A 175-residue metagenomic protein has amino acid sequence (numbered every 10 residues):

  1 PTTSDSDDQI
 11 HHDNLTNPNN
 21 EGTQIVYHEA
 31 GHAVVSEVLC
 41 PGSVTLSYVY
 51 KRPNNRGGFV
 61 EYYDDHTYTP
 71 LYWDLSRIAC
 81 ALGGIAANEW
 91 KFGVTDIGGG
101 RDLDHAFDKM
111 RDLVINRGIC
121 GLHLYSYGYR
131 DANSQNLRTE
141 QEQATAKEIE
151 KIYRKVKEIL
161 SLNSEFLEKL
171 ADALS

Functional and structural regions predicted by a protein language model:
I10-Y27, A33-S175: Soluble catalytic regions of large protease machineries
